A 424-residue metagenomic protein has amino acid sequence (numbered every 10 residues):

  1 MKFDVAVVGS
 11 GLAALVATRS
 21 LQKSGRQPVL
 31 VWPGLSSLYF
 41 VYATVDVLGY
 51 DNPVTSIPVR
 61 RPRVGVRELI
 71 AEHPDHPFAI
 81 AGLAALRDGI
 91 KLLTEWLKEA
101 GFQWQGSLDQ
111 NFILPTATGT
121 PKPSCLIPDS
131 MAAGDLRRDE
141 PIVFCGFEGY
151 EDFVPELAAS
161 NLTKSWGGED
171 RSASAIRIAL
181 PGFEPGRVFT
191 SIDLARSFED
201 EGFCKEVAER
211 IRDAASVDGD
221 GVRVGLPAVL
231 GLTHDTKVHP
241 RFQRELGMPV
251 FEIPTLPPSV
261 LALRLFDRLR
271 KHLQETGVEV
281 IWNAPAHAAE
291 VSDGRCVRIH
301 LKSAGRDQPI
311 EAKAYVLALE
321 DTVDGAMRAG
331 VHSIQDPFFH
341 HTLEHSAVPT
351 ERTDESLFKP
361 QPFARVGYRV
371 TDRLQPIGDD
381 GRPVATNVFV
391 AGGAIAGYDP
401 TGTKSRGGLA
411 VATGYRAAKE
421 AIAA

Functional and structural regions predicted by a protein language model:
F3-L30, A418: N-terminal Rossmann-like FAD-binding beta1-loop-alpha1 element of flavoenzymes
A6-V8, V31, A286, P309-E320: Short hydrophobic core segments
R19, G325-H332, A385-T386, G393-A424: A conserved FAD-binding loop/helix module that cradles the flavin
K23-A43: Glycine-rich FAD pyrophosphate-binding loop
G34, A304-G305, A312-A314, A318-G325 (+1 more regions): Glycine-/small-residue-rich beta->alpha transition segments that form the dinucleotide
A43-A84: Glycine-rich active-site loop/strand segments that organize a redox cofactor
F153-W166, E201-D220, V224, L230-A289 (+1 more regions): Helical element adjacent to the flavin cofactor pocket in flavoenzyme catalytic cores
R270, A289-P309, Y315: Conserved beta-strand-loop-beta-strand element in the redox core of flavoprotein oxidoreductases
